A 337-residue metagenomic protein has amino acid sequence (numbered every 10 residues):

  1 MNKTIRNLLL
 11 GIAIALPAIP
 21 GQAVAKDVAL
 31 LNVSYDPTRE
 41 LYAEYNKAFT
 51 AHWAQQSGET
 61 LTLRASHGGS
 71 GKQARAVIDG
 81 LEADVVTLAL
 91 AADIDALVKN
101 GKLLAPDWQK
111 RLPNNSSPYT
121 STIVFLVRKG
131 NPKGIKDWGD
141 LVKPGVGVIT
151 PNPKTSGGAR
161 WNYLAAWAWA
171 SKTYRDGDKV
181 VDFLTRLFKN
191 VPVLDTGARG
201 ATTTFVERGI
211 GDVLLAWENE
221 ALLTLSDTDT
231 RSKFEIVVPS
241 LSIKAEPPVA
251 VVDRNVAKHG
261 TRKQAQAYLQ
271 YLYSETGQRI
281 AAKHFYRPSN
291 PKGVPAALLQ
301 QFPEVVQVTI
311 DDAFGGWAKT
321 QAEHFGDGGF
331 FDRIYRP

Functional and structural regions predicted by a protein language model:
M1-L9, I19-P20: Bacterial N-terminal signal peptides that target proteins for export
A15-A23: C-terminal segment of classical bacterial N-terminal signal peptides
V24-N100, K110-L112, W217: Early extracytoplasmic/lumenal segment of secretory-pathway proteins
L97-P113, L223-V238: Ligand-binding "clamshell"
V98-K172: A conserved helix-loop-strand patch within extracytoplasmic ligand-binding domains of the periplasmic binding
T122-N131, E246-K263, I280-H284: A bilobed periplasmic-binding-protein/Venus flytrap-type ligand-binding module shared by bacterial periplasmic
T173-S240: Ligand-binding pocket segment of bilobal, Venus flytrap-like solute-binding proteins
V256-P337: Extracellular/periplasmic juxtamembrane helices and adjacent flexible linkers that interface with membrane partners
